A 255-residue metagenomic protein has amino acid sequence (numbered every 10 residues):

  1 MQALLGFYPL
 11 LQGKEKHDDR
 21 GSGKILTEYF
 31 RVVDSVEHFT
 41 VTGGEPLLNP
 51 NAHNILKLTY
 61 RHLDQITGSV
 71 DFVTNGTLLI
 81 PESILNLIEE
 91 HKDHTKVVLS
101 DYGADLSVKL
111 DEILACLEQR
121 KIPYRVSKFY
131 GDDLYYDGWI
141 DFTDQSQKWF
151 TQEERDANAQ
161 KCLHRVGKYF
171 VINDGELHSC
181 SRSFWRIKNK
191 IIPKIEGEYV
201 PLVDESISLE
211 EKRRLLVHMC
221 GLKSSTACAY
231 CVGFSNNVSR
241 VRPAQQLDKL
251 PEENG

Functional and structural regions predicted by a protein language model:
M1-C162: Conserved glycine-rich "GG(E/T)P / GGGxP" loop and the immediately following alpha-helix in the radical SAM core
M1-L4, C162, C180-R182, C228-C231: Disulfide-bonded cysteines in secreted/extracellular proteins and peptides
K16-G21, R242-N254: Short cysteine/histidine-rich metal-coordination sites, predominantly Zn2+-binding motifs
T67, P201, N254-G255: Alpha-helix boundary/capping detector
G131-D141, R182-V238: C-terminal accessory region of radical SAM enzymes
R165-G167: Short loop/turn microsegments at loop-to-beta-strand junctions
I172: Short, acidic, Ser/Thr-enriched surface-loop or helix-capping motifs
E176-H178: Hydrophobic "anchor" residues
